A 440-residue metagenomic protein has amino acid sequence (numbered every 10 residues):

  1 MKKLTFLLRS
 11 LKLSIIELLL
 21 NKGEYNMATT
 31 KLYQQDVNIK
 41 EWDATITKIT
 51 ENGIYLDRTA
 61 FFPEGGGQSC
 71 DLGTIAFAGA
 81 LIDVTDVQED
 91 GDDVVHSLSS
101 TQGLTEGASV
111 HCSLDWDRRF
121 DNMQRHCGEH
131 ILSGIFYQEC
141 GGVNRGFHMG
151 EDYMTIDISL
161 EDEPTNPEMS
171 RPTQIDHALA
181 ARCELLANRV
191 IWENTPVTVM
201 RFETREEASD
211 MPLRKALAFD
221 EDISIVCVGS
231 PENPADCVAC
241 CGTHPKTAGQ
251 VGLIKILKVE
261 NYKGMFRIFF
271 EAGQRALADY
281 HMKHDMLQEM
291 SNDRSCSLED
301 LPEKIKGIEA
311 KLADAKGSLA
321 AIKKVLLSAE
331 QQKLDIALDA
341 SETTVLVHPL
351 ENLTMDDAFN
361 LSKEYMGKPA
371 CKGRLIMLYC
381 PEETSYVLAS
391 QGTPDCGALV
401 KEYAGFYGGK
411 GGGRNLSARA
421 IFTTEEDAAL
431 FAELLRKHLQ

Functional and structural regions predicted by a protein language model:
S10-N26: Short, Lys/Arg-enriched N-terminal segments with co-localized hydrophobic residues within the first ~10-30 amino acids
K22-T50, I54, K283-G373, R414 (+1 more regions): Mid-to-C-terminal polyanion-binding domains and interfaces
M27-A108: Conserved nucleotide-binding/hydrolysis modules and their immediate coupling elements across P-loop/ASCE NTPase motors
G53-L56, G91-S100, M154-S159, E168 (+2 more regions): A generic structural motif
T59-I75, L104-D157, N415-L416: Active/ligand-binding-proximal structured segments within catalytic/core domains that scaffold catalytic residues
R118, Q138-Y262: Functional cores that coordinate and move charged inorganic groups
S230-Q250, V345-Q440: Glycine-rich, acidic loop segments that terminate in or are immediately followed by a histidine
P245, L257-D300: A conserved active-site cap/scaffold subdomain adjacent to cofactor or substrate pockets
